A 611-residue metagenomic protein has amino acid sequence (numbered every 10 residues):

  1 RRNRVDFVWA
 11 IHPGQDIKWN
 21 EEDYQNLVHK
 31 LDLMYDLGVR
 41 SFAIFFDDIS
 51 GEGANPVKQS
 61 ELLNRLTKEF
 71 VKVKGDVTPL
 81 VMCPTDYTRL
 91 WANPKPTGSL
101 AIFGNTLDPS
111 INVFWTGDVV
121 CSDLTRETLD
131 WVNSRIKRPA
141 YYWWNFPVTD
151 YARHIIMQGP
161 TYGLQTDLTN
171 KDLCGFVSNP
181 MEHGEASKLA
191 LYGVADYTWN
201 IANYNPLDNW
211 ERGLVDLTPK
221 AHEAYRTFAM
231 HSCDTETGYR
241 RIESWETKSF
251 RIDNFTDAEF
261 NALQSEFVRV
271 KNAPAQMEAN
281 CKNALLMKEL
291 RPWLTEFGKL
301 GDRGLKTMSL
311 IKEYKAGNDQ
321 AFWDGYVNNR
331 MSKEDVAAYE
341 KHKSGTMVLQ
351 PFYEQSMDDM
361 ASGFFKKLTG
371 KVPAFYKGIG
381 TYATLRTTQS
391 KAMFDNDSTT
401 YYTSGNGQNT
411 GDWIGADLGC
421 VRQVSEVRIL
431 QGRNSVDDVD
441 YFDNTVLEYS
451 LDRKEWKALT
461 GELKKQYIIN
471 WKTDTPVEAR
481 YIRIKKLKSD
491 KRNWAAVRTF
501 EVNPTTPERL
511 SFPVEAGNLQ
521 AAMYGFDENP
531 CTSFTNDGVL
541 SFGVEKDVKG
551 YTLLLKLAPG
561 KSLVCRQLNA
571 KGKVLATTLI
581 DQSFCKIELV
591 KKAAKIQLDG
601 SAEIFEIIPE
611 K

Functional and structural regions predicted by a protein language model:
R1-N26, K30, D36-R40: Feature activates predominantly on carbohydrate-active enzymes
K30, D36-R40, I49-E211: Catalytic-core regions of glycoside hydrolase
C174, V427, I484, Y551-L553: Non-catalytic interaction/assembly regions
N205-K377: C-terminal functional modules
A361, F365-V424, L430-N444, R453 (+5 more regions): Disordered, acidic Ser/Thr/Pro-rich linker "stalks" and the adjacent N-terminal cap of the next globular domain
E426, A479-R483, A593-K595: Short, conserved beta-strand segments of beta-strand-rich sandwich/propeller modules, principally
K454-T475, K573-V590: Extracellular carbohydrate recognition and processing domains and analogous Trp-centered ligand-binding platforms
I484-R492, Q597-E603: Short beta-strand-plus-loop segments that form exposed binding edges in beta-rich domains
